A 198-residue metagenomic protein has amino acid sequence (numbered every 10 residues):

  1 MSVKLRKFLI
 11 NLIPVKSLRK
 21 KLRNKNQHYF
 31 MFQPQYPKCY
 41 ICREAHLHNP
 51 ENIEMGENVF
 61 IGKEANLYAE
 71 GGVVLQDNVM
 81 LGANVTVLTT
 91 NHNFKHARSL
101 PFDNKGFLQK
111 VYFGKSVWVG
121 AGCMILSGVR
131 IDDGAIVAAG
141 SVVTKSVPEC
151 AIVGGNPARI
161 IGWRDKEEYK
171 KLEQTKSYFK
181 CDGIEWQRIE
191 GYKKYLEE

Functional and structural regions predicted by a protein language model:
M1-P50: Extended, small-residue-rich solenoid/repeat segments and analogous flexible loops that form exposed scaffolds
R43-M55, F60-R130, R164-D165: Flexible, glycine/small-residue-enriched loop-and-beta-strand segment within the central core of proteins
F60, W118, I136, I152-G154: Short-chain dehydrogenase/reductase
V73, E149-A151, R159: Glycine-centered loop/turn positions within well-structured domains that cap or flank conserved ligand/cofactor-binding
P101-I125, N156-E198: C-terminal segments of enzyme domains that contribute to small-molecule binding surfaces
L126, I136-A138: A generic "structured core" feature
V129, G140-S141, V147, N156: Short beta-to-alpha loop/turn elements within the nucleotide-binding domains of ABC transporters
D132-A135, P148-C150: Conserved catalytic segment of ABC-fold P-loop ATPases
